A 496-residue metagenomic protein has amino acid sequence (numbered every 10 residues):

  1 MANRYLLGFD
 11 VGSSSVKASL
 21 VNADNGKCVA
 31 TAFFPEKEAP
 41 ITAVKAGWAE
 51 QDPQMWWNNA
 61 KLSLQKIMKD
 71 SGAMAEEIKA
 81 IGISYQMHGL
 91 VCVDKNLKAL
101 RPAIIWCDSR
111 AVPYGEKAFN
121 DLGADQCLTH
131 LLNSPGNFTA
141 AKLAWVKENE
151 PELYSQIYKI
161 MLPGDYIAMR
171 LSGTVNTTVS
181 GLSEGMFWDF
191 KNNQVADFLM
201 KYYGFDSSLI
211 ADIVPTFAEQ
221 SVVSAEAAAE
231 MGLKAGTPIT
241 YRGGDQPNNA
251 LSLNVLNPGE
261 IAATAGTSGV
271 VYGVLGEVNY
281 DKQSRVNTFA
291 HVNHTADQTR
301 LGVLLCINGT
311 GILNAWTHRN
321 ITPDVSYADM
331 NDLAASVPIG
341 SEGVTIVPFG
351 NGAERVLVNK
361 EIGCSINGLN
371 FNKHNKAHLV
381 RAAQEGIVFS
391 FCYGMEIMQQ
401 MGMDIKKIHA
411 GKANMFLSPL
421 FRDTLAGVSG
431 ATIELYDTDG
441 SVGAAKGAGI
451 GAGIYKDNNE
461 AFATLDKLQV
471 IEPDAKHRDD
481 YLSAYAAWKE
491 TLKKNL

Functional and structural regions predicted by a protein language model:
M1-R101, P113, K117, T129 (+8 more regions): N-terminal glycine/serine-rich phosphate-binding loop of ATP-dependent small-molecule kinases, especially carbohydrate
L7-G8, L20, V112, F119-N176 (+4 more regions): Active-site core segments that coordinate phosphate-bearing ligands/cofactors across diverse enzyme families
Q54, N58, N137, A218-S221 (+2 more regions): Conserved phosphate-coordination/catalytic loops
Q86, A218, A413: Flexible loop residues that form catalytic and substrate-binding hotspots at small-molecule/glycan-binding clefts
L100-A103, E260: Conserved PLP-anchoring active-site segment centered on the Schiff-base-forming lysine
D108: Carbohydrate-associated surface elements
D189-K191, T216-Q220: Short beta-strand to alpha-helix junction loop
Y203-A218: A conserved helix-loop-beta module that forms one wall/lid of the active-site cleft in ATP-utilizing catalytic domains
